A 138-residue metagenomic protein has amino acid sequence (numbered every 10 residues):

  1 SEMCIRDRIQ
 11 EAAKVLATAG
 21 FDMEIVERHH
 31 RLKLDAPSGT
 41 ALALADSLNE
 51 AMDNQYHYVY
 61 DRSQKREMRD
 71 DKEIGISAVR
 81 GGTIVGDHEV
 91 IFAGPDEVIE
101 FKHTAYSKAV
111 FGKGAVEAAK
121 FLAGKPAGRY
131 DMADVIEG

Functional and structural regions predicted by a protein language model:
M3-C4: Short, small-residue-biased leader/transition segments that mark boundaries at the very start of proteins
R8-G20, A36: Rossmann-like NAD(P)H-binding beta-loop-alpha module
G20-G138: C-terminal substrate-binding/catalytic lobe of Rossmann-fold NAD(P)-dependent oxidoreductases
